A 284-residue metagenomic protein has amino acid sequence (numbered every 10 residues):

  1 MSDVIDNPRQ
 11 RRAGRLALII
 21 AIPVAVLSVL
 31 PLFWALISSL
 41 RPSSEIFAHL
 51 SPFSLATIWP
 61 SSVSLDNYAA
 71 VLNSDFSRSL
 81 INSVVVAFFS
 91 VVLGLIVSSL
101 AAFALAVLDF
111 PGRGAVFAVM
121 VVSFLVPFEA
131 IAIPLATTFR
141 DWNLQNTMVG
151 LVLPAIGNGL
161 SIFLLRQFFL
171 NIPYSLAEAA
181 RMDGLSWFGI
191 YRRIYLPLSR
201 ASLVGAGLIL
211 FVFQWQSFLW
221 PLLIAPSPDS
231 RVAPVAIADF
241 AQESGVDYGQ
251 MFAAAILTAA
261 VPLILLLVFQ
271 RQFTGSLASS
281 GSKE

Functional and structural regions predicted by a protein language model:
I5-R9, A13-E284: A structural signal for multi-pass alpha-helical bundles of membrane permease subunits that mediate small-molecule
